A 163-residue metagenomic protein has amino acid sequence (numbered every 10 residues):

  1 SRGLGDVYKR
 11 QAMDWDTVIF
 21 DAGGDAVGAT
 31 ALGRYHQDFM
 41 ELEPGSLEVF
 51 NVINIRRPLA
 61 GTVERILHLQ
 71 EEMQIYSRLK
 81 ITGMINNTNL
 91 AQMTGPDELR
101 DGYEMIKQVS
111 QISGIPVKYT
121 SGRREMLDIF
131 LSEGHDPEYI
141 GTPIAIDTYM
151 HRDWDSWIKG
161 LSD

Functional and structural regions predicted by a protein language model:
S1-Y8: Short, small-residue-biased leader/transition segments that mark boundaries at the very start of proteins
V7, G83, Y119, T142-A145: Generic structural signal for residues positioned in beta-strands
D14-V18, E48: Loop/turn-to-beta-strand initiation segments
A22: Walker B catalytic acidic pair
A26-E138, D153: Conserved catalytic-core segment of NTP-binding enzymes
F130-D163: N-terminal regions of ATP-driven nucleic-acid and macromolecular assemblies, encompassing P-loop NTP-binding domains
